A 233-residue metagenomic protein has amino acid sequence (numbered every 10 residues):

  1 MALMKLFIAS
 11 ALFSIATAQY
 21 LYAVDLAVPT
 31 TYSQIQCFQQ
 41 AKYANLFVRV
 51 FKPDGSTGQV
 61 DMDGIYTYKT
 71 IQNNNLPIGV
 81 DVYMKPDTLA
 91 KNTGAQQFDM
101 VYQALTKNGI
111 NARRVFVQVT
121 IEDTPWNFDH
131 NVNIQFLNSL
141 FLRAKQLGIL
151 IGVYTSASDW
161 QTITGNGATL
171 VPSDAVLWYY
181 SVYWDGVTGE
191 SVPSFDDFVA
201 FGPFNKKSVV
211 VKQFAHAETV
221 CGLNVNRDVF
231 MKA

Functional and structural regions predicted by a protein language model:
A2-A18: Cleavable N-terminal signal peptides of Sec/SRP-targeted secreted and luminal proteins
L12, L76, N111, L147 (+2 more regions): Short, structurally constrained coil/turn elements that cap an alpha-helix or connect an alpha-helix to the following
Q19-L150: Substrate-binding cleft of extracellular glycoside hydrolase catalytic domains
Q19-V28, L170-A233: Functionally critical loop-and-helix segments that line ligand-binding/catalytic clefts of soluble enzyme domains
G55, L89, W160, G186 (+1 more regions): Flexible, glycine-rich phosphate/dinucleotide-binding loops and adjacent beta-alpha linkers at cofactor/substrate
Y83-K85, Y154-S156, F214: Conserved beta-strand termini and adjacent loop/short-helix elements that scaffold enzyme active sites in alpha/beta
Q103-K107, G165-L170, G202: Mature extracellular/periplasmic domains of secretome proteins
R113-S194: Catalytic domains of cell-wall/extracellular-matrix polysaccharide-remodeling enzymes, centered on de-N-acetylation
